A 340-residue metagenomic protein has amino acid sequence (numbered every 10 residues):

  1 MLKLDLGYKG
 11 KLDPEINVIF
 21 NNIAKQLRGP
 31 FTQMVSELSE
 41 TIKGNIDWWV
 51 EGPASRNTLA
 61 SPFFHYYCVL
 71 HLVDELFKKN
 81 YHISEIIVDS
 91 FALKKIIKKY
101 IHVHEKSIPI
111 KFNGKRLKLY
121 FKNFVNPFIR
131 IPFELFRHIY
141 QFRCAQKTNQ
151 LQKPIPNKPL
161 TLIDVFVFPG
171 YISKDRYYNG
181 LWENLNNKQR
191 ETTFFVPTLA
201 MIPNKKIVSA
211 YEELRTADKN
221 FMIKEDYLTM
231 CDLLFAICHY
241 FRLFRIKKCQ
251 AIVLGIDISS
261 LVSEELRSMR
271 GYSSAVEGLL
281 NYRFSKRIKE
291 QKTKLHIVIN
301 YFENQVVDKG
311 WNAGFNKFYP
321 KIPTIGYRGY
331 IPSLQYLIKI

Functional and structural regions predicted by a protein language model:
M1-I340: Catalytic-core helical/loop segments in enzymes performing group transfer/polymerization on anionic/lipid-linked
